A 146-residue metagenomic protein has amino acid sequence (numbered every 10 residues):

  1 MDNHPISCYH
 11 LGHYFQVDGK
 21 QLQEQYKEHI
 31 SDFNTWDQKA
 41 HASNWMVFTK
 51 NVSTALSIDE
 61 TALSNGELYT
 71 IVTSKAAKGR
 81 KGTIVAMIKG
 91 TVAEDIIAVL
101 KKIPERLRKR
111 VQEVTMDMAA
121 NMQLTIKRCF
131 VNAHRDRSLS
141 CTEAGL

Functional and structural regions predicted by a protein language model:
M1-I6: Short, amphipathic alpha-helical "recognition" segments used to contact nucleic acids or chromatin
S7-K27: Short, basic interhelical loop/turn and adjoining N-cap of the next helix at nucleic-acid- or acidic-partner-contacting
E24-E113, M118-N132: RNase H-like nuclease fold core
A133-L146: Inter-helix linker motif
